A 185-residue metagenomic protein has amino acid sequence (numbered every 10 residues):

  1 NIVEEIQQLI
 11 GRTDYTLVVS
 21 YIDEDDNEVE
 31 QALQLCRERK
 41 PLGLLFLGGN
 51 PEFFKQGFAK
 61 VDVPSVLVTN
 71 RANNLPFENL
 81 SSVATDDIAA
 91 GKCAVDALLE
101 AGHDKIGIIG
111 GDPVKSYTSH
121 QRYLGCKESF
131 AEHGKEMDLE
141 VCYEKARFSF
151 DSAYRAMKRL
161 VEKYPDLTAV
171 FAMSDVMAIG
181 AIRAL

Functional and structural regions predicted by a protein language model:
I2-T16, Q31, R37, L42-G43 (+1 more regions): Bacterial carbohydrate/catabolite-sensing allosteric modules
V18-S20: General small-molecule cofactor/ligand-binding pocket signal
D23-D26, F46-E52, V176: Short beta->alpha connector loops
E28, E52-F54, L75: Short, charged/polar "capping" segments at the starts of alpha-helices and the immediately preceding loops
N50-D62: Active-site-adjacent beta->alpha loops and helix N-cap segments on the catalytic face of soluble alpha/beta enzymes
